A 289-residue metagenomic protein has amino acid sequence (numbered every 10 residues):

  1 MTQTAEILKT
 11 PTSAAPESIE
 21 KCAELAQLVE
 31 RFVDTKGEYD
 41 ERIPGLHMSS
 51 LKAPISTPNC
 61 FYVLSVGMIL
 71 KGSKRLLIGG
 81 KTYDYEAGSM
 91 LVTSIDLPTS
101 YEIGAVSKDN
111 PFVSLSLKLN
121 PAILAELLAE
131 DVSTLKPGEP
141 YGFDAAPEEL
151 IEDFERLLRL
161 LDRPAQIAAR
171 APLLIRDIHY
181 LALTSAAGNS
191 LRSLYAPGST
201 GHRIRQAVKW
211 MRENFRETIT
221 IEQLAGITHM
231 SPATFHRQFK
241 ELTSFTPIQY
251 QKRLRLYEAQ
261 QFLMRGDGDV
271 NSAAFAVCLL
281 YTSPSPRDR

Functional and structural regions predicted by a protein language model:
Q3-K21, L124-D177, L181-A182, S193 (+1 more regions): Amphipathic alpha-helical segments enriched in hydrophobic/aromatic residues interleaved with Lys/Arg
G37-T134: N-terminal regulatory/effector-sensing and dimerization cores that precede helix-turn-helix DNA-binding domains
E149, S199-A207, K252-R255: N-terminal positioning helix adjacent to the helix-turn-helix/winged-helix DNA-binding module
L181, S185-N189, N214, L242: A short secondary-structure junction motif
K209, E213-M230, K240-L280: Terminal helix-turn-helix DNA-binding modules in bacterial transcription factors
Y281-D288: Conserved small/polar residues in nucleotide/adenosyl-binding loops
